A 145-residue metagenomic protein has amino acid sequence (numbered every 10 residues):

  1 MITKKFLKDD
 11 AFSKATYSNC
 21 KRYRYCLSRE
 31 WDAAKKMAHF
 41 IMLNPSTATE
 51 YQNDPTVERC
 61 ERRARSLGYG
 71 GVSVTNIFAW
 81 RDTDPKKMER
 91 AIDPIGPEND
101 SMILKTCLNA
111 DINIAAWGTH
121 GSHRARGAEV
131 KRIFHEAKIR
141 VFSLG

Functional and structural regions predicted by a protein language model:
M1-D54: Active-site and ligand/interface coordination hotspots across diverse enzymes and nucleic-acid-associated assemblies
M37, G70-G71, I112, R140: Residues at the starts of beta-strands that form the adenosine-phosphate
N44, F78, H120: Catalytic metal-binding/acid-base residues of hydrolase active sites
S46-G68: A short mixed-secondary-structure module that forms the rim of ligand-binding clefts
G70-K86: Short connector loops at secondary-structure junctions
D82, M88-G145: Glycine/proline-rich loop-helix segments at beta-alpha junctions forming the active-site rim of enzyme cores
